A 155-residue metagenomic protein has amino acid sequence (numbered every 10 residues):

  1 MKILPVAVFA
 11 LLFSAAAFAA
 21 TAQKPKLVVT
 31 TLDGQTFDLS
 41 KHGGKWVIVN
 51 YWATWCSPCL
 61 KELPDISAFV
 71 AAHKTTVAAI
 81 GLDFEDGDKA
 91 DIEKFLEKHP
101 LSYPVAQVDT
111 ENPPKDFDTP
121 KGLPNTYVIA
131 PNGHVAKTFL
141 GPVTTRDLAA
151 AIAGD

Functional and structural regions predicted by a protein language model:
M1-P5: Positively charged n-region of N-terminal signal peptides that target proteins for export
V6-A15: Bacterial N-terminal signal peptides
F18-L39: N-terminal "domain-start" segment that seeds a small globular fold
K24-P25, V47, L123-P124: Short loop/turn microsegments at loop-to-beta-strand junctions
L39-S57: Short active-site neighborhood of thiol/selenol oxidoreductases, capturing the structured segment around
I48-V49, A79, T126: Hydrophobic beta-strand anchors of alpha/beta hydrolase catalytic cores
L60-H99, T110-K115: Structural microenvironment flanking redox-active thiols in thiol-disulfide oxidoreductases
E97-S102, Q107-A153: Thiol/disulfide oxidoreductase modules built on the thioredoxin-like
